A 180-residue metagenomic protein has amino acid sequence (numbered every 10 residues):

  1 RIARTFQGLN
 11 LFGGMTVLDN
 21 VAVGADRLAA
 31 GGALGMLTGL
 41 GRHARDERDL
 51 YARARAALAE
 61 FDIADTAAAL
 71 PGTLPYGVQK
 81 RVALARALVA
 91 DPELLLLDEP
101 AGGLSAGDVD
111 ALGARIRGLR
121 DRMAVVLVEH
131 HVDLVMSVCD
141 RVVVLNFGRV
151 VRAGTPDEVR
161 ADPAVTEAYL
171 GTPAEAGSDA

Functional and structural regions predicted by a protein language model:
A33-T66, L70, A114: Conserved ABC ATPase "signature" region
D91: Conserved catalytic motifs of ABC-family nucleotide-binding domains
L95-E99: Catalytic Walker B motif of ABC-type/P-loop ATPase nucleotide-binding domains
V109-D121: Helical segment within the ABC ATPase nucleotide-binding domain
V135-S137: A short, surface-exposed alpha-helical micro-motif characterized by mixed small hydrophobic and charged/polar residues
A153-G154: ABC ATPase "signature
